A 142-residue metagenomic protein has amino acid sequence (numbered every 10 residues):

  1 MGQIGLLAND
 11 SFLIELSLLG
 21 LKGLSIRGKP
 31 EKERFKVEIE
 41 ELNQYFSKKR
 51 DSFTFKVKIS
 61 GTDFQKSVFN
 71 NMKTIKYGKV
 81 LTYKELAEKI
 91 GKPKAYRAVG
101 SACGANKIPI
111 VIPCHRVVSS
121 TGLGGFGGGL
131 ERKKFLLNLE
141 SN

Functional and structural regions predicted by a protein language model:
M1-P93, N142: Basic nucleic-acid-binding alpha-helical/helix-turn surface characteristic of O6-alkylguanine DNA
K94-I108: Regulatory, non-catalytic segments
I110-V117: Short Lys/Arg-enriched helix C-cap and helix-to-coil transition segments that create basic nucleic-acid-contact patches
S120-N142: …primarily DNA-binding HTH/wHTH and HhH modules…
